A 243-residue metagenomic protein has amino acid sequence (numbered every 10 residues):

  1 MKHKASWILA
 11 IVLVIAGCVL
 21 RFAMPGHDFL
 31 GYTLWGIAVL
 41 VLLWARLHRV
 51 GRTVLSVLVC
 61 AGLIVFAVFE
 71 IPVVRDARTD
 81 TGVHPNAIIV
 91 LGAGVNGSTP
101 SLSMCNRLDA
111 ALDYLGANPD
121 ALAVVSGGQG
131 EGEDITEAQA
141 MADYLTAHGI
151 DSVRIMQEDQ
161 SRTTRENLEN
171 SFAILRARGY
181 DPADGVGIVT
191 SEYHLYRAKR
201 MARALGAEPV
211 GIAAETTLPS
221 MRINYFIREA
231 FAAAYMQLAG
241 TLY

Functional and structural regions predicted by a protein language model:
K2-A45: Membrane-embedded alpha-helical segments of integral membrane proteins
L9-V12, A16, L58-I64, V68 (+2 more regions): Lipid-exposed faces of alpha-helical membrane segments in multi-pass integral membrane proteins
C18-P25, R46, E70, V74-A77 (+1 more regions): Transmembrane helix-loop junctions and nearby membrane-interface residues
L40-D76: Transmembrane alpha-helices and immediately adjacent membrane-cytoplasm interface residues in multi-pass integral
A61, A67-F226: A structural signal for short, hydrophobic/glycine-enriched beta-strand patches
R222-L242: A transmembrane-helix-recognition feature enriched in membrane-embedded lipid enzymes and envelope glyco-/phospholipid
